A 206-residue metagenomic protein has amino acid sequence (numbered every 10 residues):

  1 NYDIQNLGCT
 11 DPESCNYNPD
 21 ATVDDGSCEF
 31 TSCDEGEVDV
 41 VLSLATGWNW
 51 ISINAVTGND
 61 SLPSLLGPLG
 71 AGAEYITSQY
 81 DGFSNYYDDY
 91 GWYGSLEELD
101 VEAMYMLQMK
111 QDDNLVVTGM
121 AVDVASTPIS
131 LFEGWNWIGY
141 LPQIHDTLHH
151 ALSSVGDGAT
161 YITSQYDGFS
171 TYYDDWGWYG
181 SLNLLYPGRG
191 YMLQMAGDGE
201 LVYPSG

Functional and structural regions predicted by a protein language model:
N1-E35: Extracellular calcium-associated, cysteine-rich motifs in secreted modular proteins
S32-G206: N-terminal exported-region signature
